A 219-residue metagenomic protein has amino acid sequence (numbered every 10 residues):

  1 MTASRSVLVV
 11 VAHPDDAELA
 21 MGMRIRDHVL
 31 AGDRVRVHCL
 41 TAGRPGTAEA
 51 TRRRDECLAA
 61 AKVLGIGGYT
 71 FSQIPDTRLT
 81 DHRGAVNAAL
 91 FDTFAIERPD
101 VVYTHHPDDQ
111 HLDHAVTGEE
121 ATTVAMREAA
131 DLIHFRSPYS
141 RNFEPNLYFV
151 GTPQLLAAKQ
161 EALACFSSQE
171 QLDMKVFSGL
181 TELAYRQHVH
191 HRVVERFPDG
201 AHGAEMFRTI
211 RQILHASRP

Functional and structural regions predicted by a protein language model:
M1-V10, D27, A31, T47 (+4 more regions): Metal-dependent de-N-acetylase/amidase catalytic core
V9-L19: Short, glycine-rich nucleotide/cofactor-binding loops
D15, I25, G46: Short, flexible micro-motifs
E18-R36: Histidine-anchored nucleotide/phosphate-binding helix
L19, L40, F197-G200: Generic detector of intrinsically disordered, low-complexity, polar/charged segments
G22, C39, E120: Active-site-flanking alpha-helical
V35-R44: A short beta-strand-loop structural module common to alpha/beta enzyme folds
R53-C57: Generic hydrophobic, amphipathic alpha-helix propensity
